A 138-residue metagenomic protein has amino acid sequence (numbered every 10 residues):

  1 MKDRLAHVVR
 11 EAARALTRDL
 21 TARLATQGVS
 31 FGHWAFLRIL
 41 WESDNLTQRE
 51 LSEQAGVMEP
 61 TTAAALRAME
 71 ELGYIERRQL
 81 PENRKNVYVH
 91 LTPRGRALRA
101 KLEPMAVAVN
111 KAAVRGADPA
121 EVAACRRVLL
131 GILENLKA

Functional and structural regions predicted by a protein language model:
M1-Q27: N-terminal leader segment of winged-helix/HTH proteins
D3-H7, Q27-R38, A63: Short alpha-helical elements of helix-turn-helix
T17, R67-R127: Charged, amphipathic alpha-helical coiled-coil/dimerization segments
L37-L40, R99: Hydrophobic residues on short alpha-helical segments
I39, Q54, L72: Residues within the alpha-helical elements of helix-turn-helix
S43-T47: Short capping segments at the starts of secondary-structure elements
V57-T61: Helix-turn-helix DNA-binding motif, specifically the short coil turn and the N-cap/start of the second
A123-A138: Exposed, interaction-prone assembly regions rather than primary DNA-binding/catalytic cores
